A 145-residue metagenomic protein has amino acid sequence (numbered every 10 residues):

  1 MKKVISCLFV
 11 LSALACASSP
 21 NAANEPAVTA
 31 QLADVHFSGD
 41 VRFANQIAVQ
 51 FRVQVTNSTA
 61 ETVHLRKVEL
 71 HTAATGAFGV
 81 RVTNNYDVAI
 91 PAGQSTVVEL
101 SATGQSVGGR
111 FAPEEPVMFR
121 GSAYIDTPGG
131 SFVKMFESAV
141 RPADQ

Functional and structural regions predicted by a protein language model:
M1-A17: Sec-dependent bacterial lipoprotein signal peptides
A15-Q31: Bacterial Sec signal peptide processing site at the extreme N-terminus
N45-R52, M118-F119: Short, solvent-exposed loop/turn segments enriched in Ser/Thr/Gly
V53-T59: Asparagine-centered strand-capping/turn motif at beta-strand->loop junctions
A60-L65: Short acidic/proline- and small/hydrophobic-mixed sequence motifs that coincide with surface turns and coil-to-beta
H71-V82: Short aromatic-acidic-glycine turn motif
R81-F119, I125-P128: Short, solvent-exposed, Trp/other aromatic-anchored flexible loops in extracytoplasmic proteins
F132-Q145: Short beta-strand elements
